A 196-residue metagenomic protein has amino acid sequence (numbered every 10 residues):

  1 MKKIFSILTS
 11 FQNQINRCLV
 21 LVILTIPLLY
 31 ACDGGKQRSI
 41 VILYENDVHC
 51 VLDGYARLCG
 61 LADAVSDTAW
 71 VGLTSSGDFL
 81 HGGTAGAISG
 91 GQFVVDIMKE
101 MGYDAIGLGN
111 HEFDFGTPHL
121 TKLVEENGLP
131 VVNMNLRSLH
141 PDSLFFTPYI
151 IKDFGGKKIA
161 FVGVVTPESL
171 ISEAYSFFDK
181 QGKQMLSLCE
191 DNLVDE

Functional and structural regions predicted by a protein language model:
M1-Q37: Bacterial Sec-dependent N-terminal signal peptides
C32-E196: Acidic, metal/ion-coordinating pockets
